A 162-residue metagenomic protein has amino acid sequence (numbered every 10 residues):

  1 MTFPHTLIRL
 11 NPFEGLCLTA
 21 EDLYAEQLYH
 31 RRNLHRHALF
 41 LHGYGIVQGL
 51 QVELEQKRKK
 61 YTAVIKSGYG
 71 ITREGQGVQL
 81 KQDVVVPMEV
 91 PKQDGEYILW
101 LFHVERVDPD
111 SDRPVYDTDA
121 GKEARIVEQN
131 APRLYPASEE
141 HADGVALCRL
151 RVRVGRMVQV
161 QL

Functional and structural regions predicted by a protein language model:
T2-P12, V64, Y69-L162: Beta-strand-rich solenoidal segments
P4-T62: N-terminal "first-domain core" detector
